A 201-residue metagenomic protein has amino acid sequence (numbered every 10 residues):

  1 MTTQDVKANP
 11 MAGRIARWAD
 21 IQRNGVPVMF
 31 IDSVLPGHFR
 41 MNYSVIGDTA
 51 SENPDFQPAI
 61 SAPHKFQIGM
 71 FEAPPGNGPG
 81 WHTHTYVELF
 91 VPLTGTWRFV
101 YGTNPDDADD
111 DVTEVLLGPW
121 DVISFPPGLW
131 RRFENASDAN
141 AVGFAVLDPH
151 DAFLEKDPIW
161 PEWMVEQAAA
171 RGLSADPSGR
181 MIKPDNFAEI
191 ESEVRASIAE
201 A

Functional and structural regions predicted by a protein language model:
M1-K65, P177-A201: A short, N-terminal "cap"/entry segment at the start of jelly-roll beta-barrel domains of the cupin/DSBH fold
T2-K7, D106-D107, W130-A201: Double-stranded beta-helix
A50-P54, Q67-H84: Conserved short histidine dyad/triad with adjacent acidic residue
Q57-I60, P79-H84, E114-V115, E134-N135: Short histidine-centered beta-strand/loop micro-motifs that create catalytic or ligand/metal-coordination sites
M70-F71, W81-H82, V87-P92, V115 (+1 more regions): His/acidic/aromatic-lined binding-pocket segments of jelly-roll/cupin-type domains and related regulatory beta-sandwich
N77-G80, R98, W120-I123, P127-F133: Histidine-centered metal-chelating micro-motifs
T85-P105: Glycine- and acidic-residue-biased ligand/ion/polar-headgroup-sensing regions
V91, N104-P127: Short acidic-glycine-tyrosine-enriched beta hairpin
